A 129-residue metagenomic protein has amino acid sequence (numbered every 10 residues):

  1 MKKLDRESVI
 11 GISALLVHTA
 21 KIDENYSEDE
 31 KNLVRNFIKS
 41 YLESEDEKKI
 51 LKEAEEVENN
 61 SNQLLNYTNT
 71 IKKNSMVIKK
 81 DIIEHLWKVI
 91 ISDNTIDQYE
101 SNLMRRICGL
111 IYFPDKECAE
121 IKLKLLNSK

Functional and structural regions predicted by a protein language model:
M1-K129: Small-residue-enriched hydrophobic alpha-helices in membranes
